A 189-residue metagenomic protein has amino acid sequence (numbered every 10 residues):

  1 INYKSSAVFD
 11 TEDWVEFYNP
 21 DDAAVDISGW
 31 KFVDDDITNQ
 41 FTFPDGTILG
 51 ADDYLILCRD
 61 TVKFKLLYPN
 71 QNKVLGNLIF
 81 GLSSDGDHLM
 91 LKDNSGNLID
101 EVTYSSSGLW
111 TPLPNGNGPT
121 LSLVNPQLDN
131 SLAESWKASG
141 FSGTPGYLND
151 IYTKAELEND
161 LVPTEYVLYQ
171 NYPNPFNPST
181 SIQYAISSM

Functional and structural regions predicted by a protein language model:
I1-I37, V74-G86, N94-N125, Y152-A155: A structural motif detector for short, solvent-exposed N-terminal "entry" segments of globular domains
T38-L66: Intrinsically disordered, low-complexity Pro/Gly/Ser/Thr-rich segments with frequent PxxP/GP/PP motifs and embedded
F43-T47, I79, Q170: Beta-strand-rich interaction surfaces with strong enrichment in secreted/lumenal proteins
D45, A51, S84, N177-P178 (+1 more regions): Surface-exposed loops/turns
L55-F80, S106: Charged, amphipathic alpha-helical segments
K137-N159: Short, compositionally biased serine/threonine- and acidic-rich segments at solvent-exposed termini, linkers, or domain
E156-Y172, F176-M189: Glycine-centered coil/turn sites that cap beta-strands in beta-rich domains
